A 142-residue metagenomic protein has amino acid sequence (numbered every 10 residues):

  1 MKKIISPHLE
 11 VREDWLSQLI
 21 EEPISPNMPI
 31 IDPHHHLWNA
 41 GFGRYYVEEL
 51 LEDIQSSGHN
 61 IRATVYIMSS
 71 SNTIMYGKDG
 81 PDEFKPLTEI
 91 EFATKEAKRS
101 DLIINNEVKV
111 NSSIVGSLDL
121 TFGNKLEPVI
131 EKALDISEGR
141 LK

Functional and structural regions predicted by a protein language model:
M1-P26, S57: Eukaryotic N-terminal low-complexity, Ser/Thr- and Lys/Arg-rich leader segments that predominantly function as
K3-W15, G80-K142: Active-site gating/metal-coordination segments in enzymes
Q18-P23, V47-G58, N124-G139: Short amphipathic alpha-helices and their capping/turn segments at secondary-structure boundaries
P29-A40: Histidine-centered catalytic micro-motifs
H34, T64, I114: Divalent metal-coordination and catalytic microenvironments
H36-W38, S69-S71, S117-T121: Active-site beta-loop-alpha junctions enriched in small/polar residues
A40-G58, A63-S71: Metal-associated gating/positioning segment near the N- to mid-region
F42-Y45, N72-L87: Short, flexible/disordered intra-domain loops and linkers
